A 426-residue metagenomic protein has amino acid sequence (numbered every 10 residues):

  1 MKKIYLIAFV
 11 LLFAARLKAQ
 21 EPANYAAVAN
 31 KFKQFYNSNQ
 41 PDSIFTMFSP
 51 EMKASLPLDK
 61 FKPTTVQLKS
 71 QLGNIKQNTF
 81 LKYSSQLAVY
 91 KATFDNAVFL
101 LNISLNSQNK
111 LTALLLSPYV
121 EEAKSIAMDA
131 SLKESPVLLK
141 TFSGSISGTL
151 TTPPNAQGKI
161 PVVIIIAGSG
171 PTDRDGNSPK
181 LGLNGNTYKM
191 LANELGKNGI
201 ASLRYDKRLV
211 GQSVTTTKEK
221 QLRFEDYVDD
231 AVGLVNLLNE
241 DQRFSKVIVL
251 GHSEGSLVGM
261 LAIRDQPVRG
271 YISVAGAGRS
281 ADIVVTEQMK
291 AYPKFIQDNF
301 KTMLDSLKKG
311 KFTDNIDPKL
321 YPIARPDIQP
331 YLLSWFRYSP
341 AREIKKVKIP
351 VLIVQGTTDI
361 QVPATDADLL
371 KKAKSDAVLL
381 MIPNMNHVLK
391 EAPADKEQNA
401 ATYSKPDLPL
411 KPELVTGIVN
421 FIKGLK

Functional and structural regions predicted by a protein language model:
P118-G158: N-terminal cap/lid segment of alpha/beta-hydrolase-fold proteins
N155-L195: Short, surface-exposed "cap/lid" segments of acyl-processing enzymes
T187, E219-D241: Alpha/beta-hydrolase active-site loop
N236-Y292: Primarily recognizes the serine-hydrolase "nucleophile elbow" in alpha/beta-hydrolase and SGNH/GDSL folds
G270-R342: Accessory cap/linker subdomain of secreted extracellular hydrolases
V347, I353-Q355: Short beta-strand/loop motif that positions the catalytic acidic residue of the alpha/beta-hydrolase fold
I349, V362-A373: Short alpha-helix in the alpha/beta-hydrolase fold that links the catalytic acid
V388-L389, A394-K426: Catalytic active-site module of serine/aspartate enzymes centered on a nucleophile-bearing elbow/loop
